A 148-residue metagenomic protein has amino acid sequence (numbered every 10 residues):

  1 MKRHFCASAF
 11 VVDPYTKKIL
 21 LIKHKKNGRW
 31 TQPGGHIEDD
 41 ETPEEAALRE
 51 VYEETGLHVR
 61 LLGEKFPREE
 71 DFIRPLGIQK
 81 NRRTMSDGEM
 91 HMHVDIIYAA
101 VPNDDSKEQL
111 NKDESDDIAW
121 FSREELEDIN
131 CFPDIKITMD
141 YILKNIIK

Functional and structural regions predicted by a protein language model:
M1, V11, G88-M90, Q109-N111: Short secondary-structure boundary/capping segments
M1-K18, A99: Conserved N-terminal beta-strand and adjoining loop/helix that marks the start of the Nudix/MutT-like hydrolase domain
H4, P14, M92-H93, D113: A generic fold-level signal
K17-R60, F66-P67: Conserved Nudix-box catalytic region and its N-terminal flanking loop in Nudix hydrolases and closely related
E70-K107: Active-site-adjacent beta-strand/loop module that shapes the phosphate/pyrophosphate-binding cleft
I96-V101, E108-D140: NUDIX/MutT-family hydrolases
Y141-I146: C-terminal alpha-helix
